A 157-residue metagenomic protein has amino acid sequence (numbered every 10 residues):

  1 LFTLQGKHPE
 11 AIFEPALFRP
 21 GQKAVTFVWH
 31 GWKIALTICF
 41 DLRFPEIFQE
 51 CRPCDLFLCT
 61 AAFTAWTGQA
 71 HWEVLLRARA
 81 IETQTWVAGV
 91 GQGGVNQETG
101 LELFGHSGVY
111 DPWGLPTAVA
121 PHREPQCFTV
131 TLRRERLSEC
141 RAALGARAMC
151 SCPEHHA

Functional and structural regions predicted by a protein language model:
L1-R52, T67-V74, A142-A146: Active-site catalytic loop in hydrolytic enzyme cores
T3, C127, L137: A short acidic, often aromatic-flanked loop/helix-cap motif at beta-alpha or helix-coil junctions that lines enzyme
V25, V109, M149: Short, electropositive, low-hydrophobicity segments enriched in small/polar residues
K33, L42-C127: CN hydrolase (nitrilase-like) catalytic-core segments centered on the catalytic cysteine and neighboring Lys/Glu
R136-A157: A conserved C-terminal secondary-structure "cap"
